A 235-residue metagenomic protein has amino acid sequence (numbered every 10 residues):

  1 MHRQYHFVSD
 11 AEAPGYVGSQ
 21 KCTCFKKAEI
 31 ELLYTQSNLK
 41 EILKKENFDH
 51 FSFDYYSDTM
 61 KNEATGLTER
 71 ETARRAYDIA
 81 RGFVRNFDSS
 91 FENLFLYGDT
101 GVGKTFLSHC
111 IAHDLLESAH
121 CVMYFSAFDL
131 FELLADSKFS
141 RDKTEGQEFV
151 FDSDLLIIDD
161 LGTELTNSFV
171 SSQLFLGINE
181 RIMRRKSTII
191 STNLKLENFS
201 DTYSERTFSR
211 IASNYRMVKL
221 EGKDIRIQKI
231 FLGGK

Functional and structural regions predicted by a protein language model:
M1-E46: Interdomain "pre-motor" coupling segment immediately N-terminal to P-loop NTPase/helicase cores
E29-I79: Charged, amphipathic alpha-helical linker segments immediately N-terminal to NTP-binding catalytic cores
K61-D78, F91-Y97, H113-D152, L165-S168: Short glycine-rich substrate-engagement loop in P-loop NTPases that contacts/grips substrate
G82-F91: Phosphate-binding P-loop
S90-S108: Walker A/P-loop nucleotide-binding motif
F131-S137, E164-K235: Replace "adjacent to P-loop NTPase cores in ATP/GTP-dependent enzymes" with "adjacent to NTP-binding cores
L155-I157, I189: Structural motif
D160-L161: Walker B catalytic acidic pair
